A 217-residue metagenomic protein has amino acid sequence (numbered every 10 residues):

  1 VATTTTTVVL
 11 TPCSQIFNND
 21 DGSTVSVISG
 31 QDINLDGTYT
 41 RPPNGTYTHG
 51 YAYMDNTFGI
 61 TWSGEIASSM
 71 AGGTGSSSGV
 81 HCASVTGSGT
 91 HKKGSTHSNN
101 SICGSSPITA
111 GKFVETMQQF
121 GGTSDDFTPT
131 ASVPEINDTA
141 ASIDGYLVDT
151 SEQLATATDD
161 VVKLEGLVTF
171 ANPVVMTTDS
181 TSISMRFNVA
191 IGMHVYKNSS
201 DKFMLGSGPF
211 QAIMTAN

Functional and structural regions predicted by a protein language model:
V1-N217: A short, solvent-exposed, low-complexity linear motif enriched for acidic/polar residues with Pro/Gly/Ser/Thr
